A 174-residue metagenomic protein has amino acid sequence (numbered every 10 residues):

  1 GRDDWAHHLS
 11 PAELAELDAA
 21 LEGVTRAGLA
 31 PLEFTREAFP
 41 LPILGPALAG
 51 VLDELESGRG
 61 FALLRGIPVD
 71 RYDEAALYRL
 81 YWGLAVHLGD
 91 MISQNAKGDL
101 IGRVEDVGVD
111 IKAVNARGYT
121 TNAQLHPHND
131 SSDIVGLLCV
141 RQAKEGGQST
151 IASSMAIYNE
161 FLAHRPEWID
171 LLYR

Functional and structural regions predicted by a protein language model:
G1-R174: Non-heme Fe(II) oxygenase catalytic core, chiefly the N-lobe of the double-stranded beta-helix
